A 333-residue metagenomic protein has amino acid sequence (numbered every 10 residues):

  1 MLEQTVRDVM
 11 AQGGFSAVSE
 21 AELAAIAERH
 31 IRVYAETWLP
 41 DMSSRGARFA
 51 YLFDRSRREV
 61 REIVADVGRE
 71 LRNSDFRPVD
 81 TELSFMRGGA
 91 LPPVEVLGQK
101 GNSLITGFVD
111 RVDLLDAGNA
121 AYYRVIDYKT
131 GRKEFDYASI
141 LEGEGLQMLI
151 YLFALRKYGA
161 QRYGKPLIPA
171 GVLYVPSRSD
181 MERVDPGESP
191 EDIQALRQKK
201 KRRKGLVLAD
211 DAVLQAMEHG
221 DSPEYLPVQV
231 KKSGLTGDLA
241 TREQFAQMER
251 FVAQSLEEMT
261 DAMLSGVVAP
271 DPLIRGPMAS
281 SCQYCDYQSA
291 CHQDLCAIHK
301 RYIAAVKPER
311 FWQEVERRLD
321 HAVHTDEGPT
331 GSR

Functional and structural regions predicted by a protein language model:
M1-R333: Structural signature of nuclease core domains in nucleic-acid processing machines
